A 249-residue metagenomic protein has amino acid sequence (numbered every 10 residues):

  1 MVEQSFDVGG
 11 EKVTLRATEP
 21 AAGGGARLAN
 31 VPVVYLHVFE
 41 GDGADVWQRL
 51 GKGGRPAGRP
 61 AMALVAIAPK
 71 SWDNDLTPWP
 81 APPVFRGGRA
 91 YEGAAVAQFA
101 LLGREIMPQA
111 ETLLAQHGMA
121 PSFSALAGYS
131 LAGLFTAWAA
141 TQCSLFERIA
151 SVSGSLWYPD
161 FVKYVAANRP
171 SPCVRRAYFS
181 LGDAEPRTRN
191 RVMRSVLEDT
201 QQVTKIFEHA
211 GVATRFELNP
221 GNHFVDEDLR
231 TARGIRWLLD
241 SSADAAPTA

Functional and structural regions predicted by a protein language model:
M1-V33, M62: A domain-start/cap signature at the N-terminus of enzymes
A29-H117: Serine-hydrolase catalytic machinery in alpha/beta-hydrolase-like enzymes
L36-E40, S153, L181: The conserved beta1-alpha1 loop
G51-G54, A139-A140, T204: A conserved amphipathic alpha-helix that caps or lines the catalytic cleft of carbohydrate- and lipid-modifying enzymes
F123-G128, V152: Short beta-strand immediately N-terminal to the catalytic nucleophile in serine-hydrolase-like folds
A127-A132, T136: Gly/Ala-rich beta-loop-alpha elbow adjacent to hydrolase catalytic centers
W138-R148: Conserved hydrolase catalytic core segment
S155-D226, R230-L238: The feature captures the conserved acid-bearing segment of alpha/beta-hydrolase catalytic domains
